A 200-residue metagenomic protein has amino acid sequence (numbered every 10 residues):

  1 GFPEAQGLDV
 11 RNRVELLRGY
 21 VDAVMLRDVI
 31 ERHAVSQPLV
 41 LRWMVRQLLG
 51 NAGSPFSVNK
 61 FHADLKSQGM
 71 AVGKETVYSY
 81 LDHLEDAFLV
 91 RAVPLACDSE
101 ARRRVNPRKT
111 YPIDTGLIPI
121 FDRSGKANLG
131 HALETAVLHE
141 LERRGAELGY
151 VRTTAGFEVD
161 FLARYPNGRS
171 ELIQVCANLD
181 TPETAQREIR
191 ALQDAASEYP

Functional and structural regions predicted by a protein language model:
E4-S170: Accessory nucleic acid-recognition modules appended to NTPase machines
R143, A191-Y199: Arginine/glycine-rich "motif VI" loop of SF2 helicases in the C-terminal RecA-like domain
T153, Y199-P200: Nucleic-acid nuclease catalytic cores
T154, V175, A185: Basic, glycine-rich polyanion-binding accessory segments appended to enzymes
A163-Y165, C176-A177, A196-Y199: Short leucine-rich amphipathic alpha-helical surface patches
R169-D180: Active-site ExK catalytic segment of metal-dependent nucleases
L179-R190: Active-site-adjacent loop/helix micro-motif of nuclease/hydrolase catalytic cores
